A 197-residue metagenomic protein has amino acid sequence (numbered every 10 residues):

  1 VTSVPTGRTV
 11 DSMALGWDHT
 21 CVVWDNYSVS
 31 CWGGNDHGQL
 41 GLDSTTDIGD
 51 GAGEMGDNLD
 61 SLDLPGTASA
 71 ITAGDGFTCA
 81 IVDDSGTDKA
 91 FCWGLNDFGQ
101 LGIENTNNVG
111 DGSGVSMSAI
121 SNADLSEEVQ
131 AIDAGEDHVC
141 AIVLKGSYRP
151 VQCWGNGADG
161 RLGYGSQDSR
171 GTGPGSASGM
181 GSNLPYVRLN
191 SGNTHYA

Functional and structural regions predicted by a protein language model:
V1-G7, M55-N58, M117-D124, M180-N183 (+1 more regions): Trp- and S/T/G-rich repeat-edge/linker motifs of beta-rich repeat architectures
R8-V10, G66-A68, L125, V129 (+1 more regions): Short, intrinsically disordered, charge-balanced linker/junction segments flanking boundaries in proteins
L15-W17, D25, A73-D75, D83-S85 (+2 more regions): Residue-level detector of Asp-centered blade-edge/turn motifs that repeat once per structural unit in beta-propeller
H19-V22, C31, F77-A80, C92 (+3 more regions): Conserved core positions of repeat-based scaffolds
N26, N35, D84, N96 (+2 more regions): Residue-level signature of beta-propeller blades and closely related beta-rich strand-turn architectures in secreted
Y27-V29, D88-A90, R149-V151: Repetitive beta-architecture junctions, highlighting loop-to-beta-strand starts across blade-like repeats
G33-M55, F91-M117, Q152-M180: Short glycine/serine- and acidic-residue-enriched loop/turn motifs that recur at repeat junctions
